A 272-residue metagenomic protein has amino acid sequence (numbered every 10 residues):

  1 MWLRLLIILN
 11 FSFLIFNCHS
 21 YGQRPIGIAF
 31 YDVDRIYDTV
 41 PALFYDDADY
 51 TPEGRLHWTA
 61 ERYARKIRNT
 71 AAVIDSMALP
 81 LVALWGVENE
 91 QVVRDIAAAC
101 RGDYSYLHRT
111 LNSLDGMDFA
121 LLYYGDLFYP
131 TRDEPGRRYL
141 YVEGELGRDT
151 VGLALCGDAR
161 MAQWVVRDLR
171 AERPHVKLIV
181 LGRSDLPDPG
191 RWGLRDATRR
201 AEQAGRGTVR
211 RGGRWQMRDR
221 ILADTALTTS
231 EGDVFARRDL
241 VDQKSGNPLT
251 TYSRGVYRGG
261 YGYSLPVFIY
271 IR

Functional and structural regions predicted by a protein language model:
I8-S20: Short, basic, low-complexity termini and linkers enriched in Ser/Thr/Gly/Pro that act as targeting/leader peptides
Y21-A99, D103, L111, R272: N-terminal, active-site-proximal structural segment of metallo-dependent hydrolase catalytic domains
G22-R24, D75, A99-R101, N112-G116 (+5 more regions): Extracellular/periplasmic catalytic domains that process cell-envelope and extracellular macromolecules
I28-V33, T70-V93, A154-G157, M161 (+3 more regions): Active-site beta-strand/loop signature of hydrolases that rely on acidic residues for catalysis
D38, Q91-R94, D115-M117, P187-G190 (+1 more regions): Extracytoplasmic/secreted cell-surface and envelope-processing proteins
V87-C156: Structured beta-strand-rich core segments of catalytic domains in phosphoester-bond hydrolases
R170-K177, D185-R272: Metal-dependent phosphoester-hydrolase catalytic domains
